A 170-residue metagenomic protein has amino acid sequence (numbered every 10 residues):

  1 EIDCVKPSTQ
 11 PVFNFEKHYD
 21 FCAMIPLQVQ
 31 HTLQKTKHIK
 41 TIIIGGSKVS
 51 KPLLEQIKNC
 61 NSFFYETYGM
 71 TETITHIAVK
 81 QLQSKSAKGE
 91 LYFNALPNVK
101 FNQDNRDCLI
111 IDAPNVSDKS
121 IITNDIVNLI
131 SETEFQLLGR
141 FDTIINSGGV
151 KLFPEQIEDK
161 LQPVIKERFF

Functional and structural regions predicted by a protein language model:
E1-H31, Y65: AMP-binding/adenylate-forming
C4, Y19-I25, I42-G45, N102-Q103 (+1 more regions): Short, hydrophobic beta-strand segments that form beta-sheet elements in well-ordered domains
V12, V29-T32, S50-L54, P154: Short, well-ordered alpha-helical microsegments
I25, G69-T73, T123, S147: Ser/Thr-glycine-rich phosphate-binding loops at phosphate-binding pockets of nucleotides, nucleotide cofactors
L33-S86: Gly/Ser/Thr-rich phosphate-binding loop
I39-K40, S62-F63, V99, D107 (+1 more regions): A structural micro-motif
L91, K100-N128, E134: AMP-binding/adenylate-forming core of the ANL superfamily
K119, N124-F170: AMP-binding/adenylate-forming catalytic core of the ANL superfamily
